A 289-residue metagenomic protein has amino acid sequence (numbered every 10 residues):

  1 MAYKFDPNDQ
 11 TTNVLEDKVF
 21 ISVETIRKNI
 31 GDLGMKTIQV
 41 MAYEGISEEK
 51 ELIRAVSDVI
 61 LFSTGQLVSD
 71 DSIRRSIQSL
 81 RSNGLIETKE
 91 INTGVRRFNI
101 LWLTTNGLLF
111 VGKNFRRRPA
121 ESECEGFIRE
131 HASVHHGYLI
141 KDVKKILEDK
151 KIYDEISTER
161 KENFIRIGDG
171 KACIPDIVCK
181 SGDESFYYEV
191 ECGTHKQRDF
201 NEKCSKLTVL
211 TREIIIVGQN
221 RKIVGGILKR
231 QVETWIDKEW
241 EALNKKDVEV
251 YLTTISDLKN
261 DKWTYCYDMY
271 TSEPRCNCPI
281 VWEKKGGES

Functional and structural regions predicted by a protein language model:
A2, V14, V19-I26, G34 (+3 more regions): Non-catalytic C-terminal interaction segments of nucleic acid-processing enzymes
D9-K28, P119-F127: Short, Lys/Arg-enriched N-terminal segment that forms or immediately precedes the first helix of a structured domain
R27-S63: Short amphipathic alpha-helical interface segments
Y43, R54, S63-D142: Interdomain/boundary linker segments immediately adjacent to catalytic/signaling cores
G107, V217-V224: Short beta-alpha junction loops
E148-D199: Active-site metal-binding core of divalent-cation-utilizing nuclease and nuclease-like domains
Y188-E191, I215-Q219: Conserved beta-strand segments of the P-loop GTPase G domain that flank and frequently precede/overlap
G193-R212: Mg2+/Mn2+-dependent nuclease catalytic core
